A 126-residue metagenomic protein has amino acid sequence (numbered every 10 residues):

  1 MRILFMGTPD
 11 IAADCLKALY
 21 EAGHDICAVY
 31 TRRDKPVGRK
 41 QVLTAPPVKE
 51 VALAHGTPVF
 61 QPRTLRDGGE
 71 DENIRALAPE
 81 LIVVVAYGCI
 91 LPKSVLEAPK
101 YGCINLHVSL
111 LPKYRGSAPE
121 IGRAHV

Functional and structural regions predicted by a protein language model:
M1-A124: One-carbon transfer enzymes
